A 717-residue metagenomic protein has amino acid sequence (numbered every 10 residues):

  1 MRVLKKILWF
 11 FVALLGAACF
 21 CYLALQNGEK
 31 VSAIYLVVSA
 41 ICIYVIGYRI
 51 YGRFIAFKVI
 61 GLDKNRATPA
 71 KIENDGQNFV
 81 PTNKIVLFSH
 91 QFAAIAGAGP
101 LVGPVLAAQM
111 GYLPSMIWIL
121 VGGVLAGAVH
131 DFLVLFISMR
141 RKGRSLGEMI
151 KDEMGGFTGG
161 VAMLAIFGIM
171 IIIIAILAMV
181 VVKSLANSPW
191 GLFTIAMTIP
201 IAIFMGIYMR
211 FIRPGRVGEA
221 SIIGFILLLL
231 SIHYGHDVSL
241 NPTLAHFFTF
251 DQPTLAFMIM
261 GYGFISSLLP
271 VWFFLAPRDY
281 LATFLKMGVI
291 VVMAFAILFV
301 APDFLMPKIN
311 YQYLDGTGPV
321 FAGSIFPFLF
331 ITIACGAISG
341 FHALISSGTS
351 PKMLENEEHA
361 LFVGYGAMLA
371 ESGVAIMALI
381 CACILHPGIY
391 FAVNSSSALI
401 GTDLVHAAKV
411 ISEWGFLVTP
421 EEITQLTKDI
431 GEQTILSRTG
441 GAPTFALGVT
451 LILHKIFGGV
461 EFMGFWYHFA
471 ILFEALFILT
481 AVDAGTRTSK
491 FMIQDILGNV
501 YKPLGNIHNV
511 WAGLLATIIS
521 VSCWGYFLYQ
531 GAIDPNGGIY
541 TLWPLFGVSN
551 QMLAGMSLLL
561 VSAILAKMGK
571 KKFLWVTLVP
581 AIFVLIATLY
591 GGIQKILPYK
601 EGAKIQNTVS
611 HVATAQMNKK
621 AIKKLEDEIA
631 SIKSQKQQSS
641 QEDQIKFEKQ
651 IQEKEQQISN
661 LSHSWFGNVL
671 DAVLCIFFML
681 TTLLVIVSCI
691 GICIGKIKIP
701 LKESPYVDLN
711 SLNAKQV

Functional and structural regions predicted by a protein language model:
M1-L14, I46-L101, T283, S324-F328: Membrane-interface "cap" regions at the ends of multi-pass membrane proteins
F20-Q26, V31-S32, F79-R141, D152-G156 (+7 more regions): Membrane-interface helix-loop-helix modules in multi-pass membrane proteins
K30-R49, A107-I137, G147, L192-T198 (+3 more regions): Extracellular loop-to-transmembrane helix junctions
C42-G52, I166, I173, S231 (+7 more regions): Selective recognition of specific alpha-helical transmembrane segments in multi-pass small-molecule
R53-V80, L106, L120, V129-T158 (+6 more regions): Flexible loop linkers connecting adjacent transmembrane helices in multi-pass alpha-helical membrane transporters
E153-I171, G366-G373, T439-G441, V460-A470 (+3 more regions): Loop-to-transmembrane helix boundary motifs in multi-pass membrane proteins
G206, R210, I226-F257, I265-S267 (+3 more regions): Hydrophobic alpha-helical segments and their helix-loop junctions in multi-pass secondary transporters
L240-N241, H386-H454, N536-G537, G592-F666: Low-complexity, proline/glycine-enriched hydrophobic segments characteristic of transmembrane helices
